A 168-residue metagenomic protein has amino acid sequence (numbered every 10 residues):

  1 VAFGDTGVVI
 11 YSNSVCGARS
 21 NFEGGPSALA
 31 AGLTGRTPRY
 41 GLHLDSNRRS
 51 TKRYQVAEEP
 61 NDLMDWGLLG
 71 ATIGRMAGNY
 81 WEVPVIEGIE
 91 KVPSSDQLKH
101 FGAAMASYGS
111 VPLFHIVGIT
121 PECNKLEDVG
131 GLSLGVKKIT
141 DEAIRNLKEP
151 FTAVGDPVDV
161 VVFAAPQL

Functional and structural regions predicted by a protein language model:
V1-L168: Non-transmembrane, aqueous-exposed alpha-helical and coiled segments at domain scale
